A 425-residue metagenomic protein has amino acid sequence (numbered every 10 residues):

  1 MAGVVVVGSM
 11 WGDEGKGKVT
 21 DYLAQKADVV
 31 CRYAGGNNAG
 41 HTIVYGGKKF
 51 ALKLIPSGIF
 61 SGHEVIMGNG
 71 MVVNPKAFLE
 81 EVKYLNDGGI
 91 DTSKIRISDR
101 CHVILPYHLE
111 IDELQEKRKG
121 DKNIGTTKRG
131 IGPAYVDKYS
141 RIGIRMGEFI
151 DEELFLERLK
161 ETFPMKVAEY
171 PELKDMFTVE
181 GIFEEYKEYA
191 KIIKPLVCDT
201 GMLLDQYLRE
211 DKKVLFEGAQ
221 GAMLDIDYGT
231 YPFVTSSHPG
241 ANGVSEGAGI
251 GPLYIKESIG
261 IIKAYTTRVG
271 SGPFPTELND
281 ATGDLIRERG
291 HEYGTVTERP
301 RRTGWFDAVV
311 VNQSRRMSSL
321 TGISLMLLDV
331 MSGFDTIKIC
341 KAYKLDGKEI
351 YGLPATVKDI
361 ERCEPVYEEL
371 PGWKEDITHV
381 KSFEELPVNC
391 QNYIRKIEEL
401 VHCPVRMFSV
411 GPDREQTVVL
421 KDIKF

Functional and structural regions predicted by a protein language model:
M1-F425: Non-transmembrane, aqueous-exposed alpha-helical and coiled segments at domain scale
